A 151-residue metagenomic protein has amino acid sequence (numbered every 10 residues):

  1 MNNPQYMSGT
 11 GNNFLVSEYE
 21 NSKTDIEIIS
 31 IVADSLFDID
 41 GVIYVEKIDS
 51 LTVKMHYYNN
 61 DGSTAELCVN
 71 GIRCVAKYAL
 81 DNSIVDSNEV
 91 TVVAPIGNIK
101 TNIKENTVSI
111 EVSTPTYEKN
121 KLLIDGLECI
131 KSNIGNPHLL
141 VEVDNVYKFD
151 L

Functional and structural regions predicted by a protein language model:
M1-E105, L139-L151: A glycine-rich beta-to-alpha transition motif near the start of alpha/beta enzyme domains, typified by
V53-Y57, V92, V112, L122 (+1 more regions): Generic detector of bulky aromatic hydrophobic side chains
I72, T114-P115: Short, acidic/turn-prone active-site loops that include or flank metal/cofactor- and phosphate-binding residues
P95, P115-Y117: Zinc-dependent deaminase
N106-V112: Short, solvent-exposed secondary-structure boundary/capping segments
E118-S132, L139-L151: Anionic-ligand binding region
